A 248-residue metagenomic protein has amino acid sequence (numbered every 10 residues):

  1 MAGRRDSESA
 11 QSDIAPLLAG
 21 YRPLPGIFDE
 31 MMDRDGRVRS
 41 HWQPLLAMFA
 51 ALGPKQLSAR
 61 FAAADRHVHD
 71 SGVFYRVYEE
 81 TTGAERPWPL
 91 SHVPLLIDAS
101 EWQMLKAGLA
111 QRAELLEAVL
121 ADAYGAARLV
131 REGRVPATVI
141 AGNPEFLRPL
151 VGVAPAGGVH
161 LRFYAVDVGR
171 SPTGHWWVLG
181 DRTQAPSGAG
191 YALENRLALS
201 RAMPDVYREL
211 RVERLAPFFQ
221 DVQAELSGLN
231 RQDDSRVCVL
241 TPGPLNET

Functional and structural regions predicted by a protein language model:
M1-T248: Preference for protein termini
